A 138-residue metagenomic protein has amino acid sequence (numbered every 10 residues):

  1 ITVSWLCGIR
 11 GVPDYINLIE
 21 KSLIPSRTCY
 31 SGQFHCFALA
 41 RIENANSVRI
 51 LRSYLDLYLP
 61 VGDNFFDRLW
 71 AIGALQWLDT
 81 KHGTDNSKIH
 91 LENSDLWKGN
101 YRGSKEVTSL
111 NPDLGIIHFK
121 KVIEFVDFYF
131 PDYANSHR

Functional and structural regions predicted by a protein language model:
T2-R10, G32-I42, F65-W77: Structural detector for internal amphipathic alpha-helices that build alpha-solenoid repeat scaffolds
L6, P13-I16, S26-C29: Short, compact, well-ordered microdomains
V12-L23, N44-L57, K81-E92, S136-R138: Amphipathic alpha-helical scaffolding segments comprising HEAT/armadillo-like alpha-solenoid repeats
I19-P25, Y30-A38: Short secondary-structure subsegments characteristic of cysteine-rich extracellular domains
S22, Y58-G62, Y101-S104: Helix-loop junctions that connect tandem helical modules in alpha-solenoid scaffolds
T28-Y30, P60-F65: Alpha-helix N-cap/helix-start positions at coil->helix boundaries
F65-R138: Long, ordered, amphipathic alpha-helical scaffolds
